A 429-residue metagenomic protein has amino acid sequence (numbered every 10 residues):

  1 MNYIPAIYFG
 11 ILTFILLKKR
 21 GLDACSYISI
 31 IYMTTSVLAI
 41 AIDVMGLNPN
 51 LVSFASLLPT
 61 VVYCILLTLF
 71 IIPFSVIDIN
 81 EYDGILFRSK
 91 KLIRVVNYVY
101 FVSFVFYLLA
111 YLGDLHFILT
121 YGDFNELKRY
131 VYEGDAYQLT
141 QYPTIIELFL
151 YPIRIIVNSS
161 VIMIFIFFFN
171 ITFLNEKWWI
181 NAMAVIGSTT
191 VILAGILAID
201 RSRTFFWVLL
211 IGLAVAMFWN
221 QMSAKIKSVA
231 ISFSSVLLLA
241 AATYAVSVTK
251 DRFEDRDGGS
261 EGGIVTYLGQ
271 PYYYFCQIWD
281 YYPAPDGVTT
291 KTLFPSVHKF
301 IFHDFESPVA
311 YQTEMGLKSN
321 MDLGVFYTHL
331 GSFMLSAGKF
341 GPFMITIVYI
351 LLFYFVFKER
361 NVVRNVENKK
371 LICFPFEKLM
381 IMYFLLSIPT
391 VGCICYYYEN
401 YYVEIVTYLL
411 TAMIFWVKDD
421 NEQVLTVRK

Functional and structural regions predicted by a protein language model:
N2-G10, V96-A110, L150-M163, L323 (+1 more regions): Hydrophobic alpha-helical transmembrane segments
P5-F9, P59-L66, R154-N170, S202-A214 (+2 more regions): Hydrophobic core segments of transmembrane alpha-helices in multi-pass, intramembrane catalytic enzymes
A6-G113, T411: A structural signal for hydrophobic alpha-helical transmembrane segments in multi-pass membrane proteins
R20-M33, N175-A184, R364-I381: Membrane-interfacial loop-to-transmembrane alpha-helix junctions, especially the N-terminal start
L47-L51, A194-R201, V391-Y398: Membrane-interface helix caps and helix-loop-helix hairpins in membrane proteins
V76-I199, R203-M222, A240-R252, S332 (+1 more regions): Membrane-embedded catalytic interface detector for glycan/lipid assembly enzymes
L127-F149, A240-Y354: Small-residue-enriched transmembrane helix-hairpin modules in multi-pass membrane proteins
V325-K429: Hydrophobic alpha-helical segments
